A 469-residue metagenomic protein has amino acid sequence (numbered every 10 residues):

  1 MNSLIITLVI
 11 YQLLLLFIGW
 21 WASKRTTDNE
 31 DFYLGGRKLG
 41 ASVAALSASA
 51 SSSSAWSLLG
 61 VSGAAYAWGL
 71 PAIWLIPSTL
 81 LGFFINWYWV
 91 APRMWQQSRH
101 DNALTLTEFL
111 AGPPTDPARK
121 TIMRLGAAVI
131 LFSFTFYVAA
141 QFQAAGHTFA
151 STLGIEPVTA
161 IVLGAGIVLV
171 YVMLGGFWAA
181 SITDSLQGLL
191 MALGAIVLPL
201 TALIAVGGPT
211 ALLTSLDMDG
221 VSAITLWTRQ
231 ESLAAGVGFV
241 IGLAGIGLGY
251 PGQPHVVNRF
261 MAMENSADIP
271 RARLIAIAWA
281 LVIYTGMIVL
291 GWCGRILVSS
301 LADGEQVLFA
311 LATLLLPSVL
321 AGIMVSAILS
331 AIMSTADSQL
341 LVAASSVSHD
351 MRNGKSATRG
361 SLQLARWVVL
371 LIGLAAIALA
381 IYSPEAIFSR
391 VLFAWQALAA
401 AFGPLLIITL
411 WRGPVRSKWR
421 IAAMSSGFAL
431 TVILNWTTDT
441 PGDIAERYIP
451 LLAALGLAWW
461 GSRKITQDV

Functional and structural regions predicted by a protein language model:
M1-V469: Membrane-embedded helix-loop-helix hairpins and adjacent transmembrane boundary segments in multi-pass transporters
